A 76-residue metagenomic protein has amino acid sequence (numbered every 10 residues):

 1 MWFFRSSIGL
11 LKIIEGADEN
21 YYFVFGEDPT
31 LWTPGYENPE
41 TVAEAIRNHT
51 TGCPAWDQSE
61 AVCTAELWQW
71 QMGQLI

Functional and structural regions predicted by a protein language model:
M1-Y21, L67-I76: Short N-terminal "domain-start" leader segments that mark the transition from disordered tails or signal peptides into
N20-D28: Short, surface-exposed, low-complexity cationic segments
E27-I76: Mixed-charge, Lys/Arg-enriched low-complexity segments
